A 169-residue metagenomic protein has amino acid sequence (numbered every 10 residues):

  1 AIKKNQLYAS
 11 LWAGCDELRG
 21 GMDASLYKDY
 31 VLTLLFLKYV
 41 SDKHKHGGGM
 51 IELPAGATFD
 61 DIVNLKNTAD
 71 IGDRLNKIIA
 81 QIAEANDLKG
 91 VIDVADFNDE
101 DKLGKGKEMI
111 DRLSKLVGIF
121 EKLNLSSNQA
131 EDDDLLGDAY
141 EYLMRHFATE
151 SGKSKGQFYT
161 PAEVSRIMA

Functional and structural regions predicted by a protein language model:
A1-I167: Non-catalytic, mostly N-terminal accessory regions of nucleic-acid modification and defense proteins
